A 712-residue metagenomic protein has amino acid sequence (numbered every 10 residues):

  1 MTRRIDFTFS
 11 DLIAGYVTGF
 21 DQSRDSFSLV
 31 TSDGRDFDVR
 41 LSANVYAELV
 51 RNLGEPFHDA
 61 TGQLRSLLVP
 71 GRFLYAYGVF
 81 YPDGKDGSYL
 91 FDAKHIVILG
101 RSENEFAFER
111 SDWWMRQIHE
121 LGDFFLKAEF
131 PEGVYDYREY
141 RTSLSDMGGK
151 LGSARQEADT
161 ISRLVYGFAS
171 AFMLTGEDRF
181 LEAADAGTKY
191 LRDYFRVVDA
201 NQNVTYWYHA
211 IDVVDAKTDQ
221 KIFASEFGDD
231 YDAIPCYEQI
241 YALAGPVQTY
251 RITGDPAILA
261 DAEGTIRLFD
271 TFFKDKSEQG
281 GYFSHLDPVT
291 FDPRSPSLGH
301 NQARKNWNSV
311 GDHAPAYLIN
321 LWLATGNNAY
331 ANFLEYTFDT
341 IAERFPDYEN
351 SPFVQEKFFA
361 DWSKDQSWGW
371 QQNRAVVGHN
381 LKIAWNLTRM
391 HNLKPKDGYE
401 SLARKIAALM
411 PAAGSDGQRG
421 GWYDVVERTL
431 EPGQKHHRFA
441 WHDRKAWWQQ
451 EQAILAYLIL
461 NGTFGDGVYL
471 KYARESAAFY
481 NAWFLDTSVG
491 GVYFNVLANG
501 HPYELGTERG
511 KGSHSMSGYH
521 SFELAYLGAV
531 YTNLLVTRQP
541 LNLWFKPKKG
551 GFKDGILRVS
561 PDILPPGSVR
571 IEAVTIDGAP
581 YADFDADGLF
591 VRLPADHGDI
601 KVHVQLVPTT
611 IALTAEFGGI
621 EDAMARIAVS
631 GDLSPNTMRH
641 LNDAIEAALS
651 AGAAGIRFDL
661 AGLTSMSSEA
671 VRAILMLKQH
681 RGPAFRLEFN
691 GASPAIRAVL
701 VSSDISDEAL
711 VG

Functional and structural regions predicted by a protein language model:
T2-T609: Glycan-recognition and catalytic cores of secretory/periplasmic carbohydrate-active enzymes
F27, L613, A625, I656 (+1 more regions): Conserved beta-strand core positions
I161, N380, M624, A653-G655 (+1 more regions): A general structural motif
N306, E616-G619, Q679: Short secondary-structure boundary/capping segments
T609-A628: Short beta-strand/loop segment at the start of cytosolic alpha/beta domains
S630-A709: Amphipathic alpha-helical interaction surfaces in cytosolic regulatory modules
